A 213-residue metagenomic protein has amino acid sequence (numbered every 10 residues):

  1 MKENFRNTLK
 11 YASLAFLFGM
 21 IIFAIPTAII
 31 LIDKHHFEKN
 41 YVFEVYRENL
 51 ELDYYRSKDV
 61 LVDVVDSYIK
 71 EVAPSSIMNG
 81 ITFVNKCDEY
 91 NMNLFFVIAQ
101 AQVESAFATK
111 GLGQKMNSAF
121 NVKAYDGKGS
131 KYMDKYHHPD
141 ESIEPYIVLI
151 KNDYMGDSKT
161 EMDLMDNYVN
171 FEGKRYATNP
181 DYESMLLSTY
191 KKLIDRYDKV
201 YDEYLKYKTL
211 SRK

Functional and structural regions predicted by a protein language model:
K2-F96, Q102-K213: Catalytic cores of secreted/periplasmic lytic hydrolases that degrade extracellular macromolecules
